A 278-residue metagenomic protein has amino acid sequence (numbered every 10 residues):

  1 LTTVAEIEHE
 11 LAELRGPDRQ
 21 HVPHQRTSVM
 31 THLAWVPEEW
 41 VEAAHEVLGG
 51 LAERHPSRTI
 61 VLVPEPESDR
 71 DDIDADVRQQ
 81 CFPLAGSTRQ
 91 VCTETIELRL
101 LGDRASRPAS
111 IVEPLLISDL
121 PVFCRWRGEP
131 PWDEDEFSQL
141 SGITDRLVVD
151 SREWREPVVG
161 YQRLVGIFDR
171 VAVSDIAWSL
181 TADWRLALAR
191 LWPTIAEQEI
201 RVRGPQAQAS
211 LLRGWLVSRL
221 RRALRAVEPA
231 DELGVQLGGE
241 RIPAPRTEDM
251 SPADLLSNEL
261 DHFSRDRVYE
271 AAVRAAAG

Functional and structural regions predicted by a protein language model:
L1-L120: An N-terminal, globular interaction/scaffold subdomain
L1-R26, S174-L191, D261-G278: Short N-terminal or domain-adjacent regulatory/targeting segments
R19, M30, E46-V47, H55 (+1 more regions): C-terminal structured domains
Q25, F82-L84, R89, F168-S179 (+4 more regions): Extended, compositionally simple fibrous regions characteristic of intermediate-filament-like scaffolds
A44-H45, P108-A109, E134-E136, A209-G214: A short acidic (Asp/Glu
G50-V61, L116-F123, S141-V148, V217-V227: Structural alpha-beta junctions
T93-L186: Internal, hydrophobic cores of structured domains that mediate oligomerization or house catalytic pockets within large
R152-A230: A contiguous, surface-oriented mixed alpha/beta subdomain in the mid-to-C-terminal portion of proteins that forms
